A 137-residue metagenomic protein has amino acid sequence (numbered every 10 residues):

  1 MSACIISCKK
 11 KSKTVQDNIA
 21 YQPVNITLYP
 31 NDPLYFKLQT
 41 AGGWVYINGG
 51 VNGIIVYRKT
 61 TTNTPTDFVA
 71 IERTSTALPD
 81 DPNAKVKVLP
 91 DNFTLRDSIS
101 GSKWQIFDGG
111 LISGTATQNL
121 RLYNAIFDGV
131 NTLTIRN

Functional and structural regions predicted by a protein language model:
S2-S7: C-terminal motif of bacterial Sec signal peptides marking the signal peptidase cleavage site
K11-T94, Q105-I106, N119-N137: N-terminal pre-ligand scaffold of iron-sulfur
T94-I112: Extracytosolic low-complexity repeat regions of secreted or lipid-anchored proteins
G114-A116: Short Gly/Pro-enriched turn/cap motifs at secondary-structure boundaries
